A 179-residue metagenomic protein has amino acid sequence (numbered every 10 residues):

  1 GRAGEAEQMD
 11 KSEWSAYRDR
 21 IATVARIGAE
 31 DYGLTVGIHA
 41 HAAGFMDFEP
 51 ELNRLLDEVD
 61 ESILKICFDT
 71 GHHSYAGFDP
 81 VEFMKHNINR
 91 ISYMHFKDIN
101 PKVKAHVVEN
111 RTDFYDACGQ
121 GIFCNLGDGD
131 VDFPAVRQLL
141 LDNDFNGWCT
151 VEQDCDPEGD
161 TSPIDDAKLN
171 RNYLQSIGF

Functional and structural regions predicted by a protein language model:
G1-I66: Active-site acidic/histidine proton-transfer and metal-coordination neighborhood in alpha/beta enzyme cores
E5-A6, A43-G44, H72-Y75, E158: Glycine-/small-residue-rich active-site loops that bind phosphorylated ligands and cofactors
R26, E49-F68, S74-F179: Histidine-acidic metal/acid-base catalytic patches
